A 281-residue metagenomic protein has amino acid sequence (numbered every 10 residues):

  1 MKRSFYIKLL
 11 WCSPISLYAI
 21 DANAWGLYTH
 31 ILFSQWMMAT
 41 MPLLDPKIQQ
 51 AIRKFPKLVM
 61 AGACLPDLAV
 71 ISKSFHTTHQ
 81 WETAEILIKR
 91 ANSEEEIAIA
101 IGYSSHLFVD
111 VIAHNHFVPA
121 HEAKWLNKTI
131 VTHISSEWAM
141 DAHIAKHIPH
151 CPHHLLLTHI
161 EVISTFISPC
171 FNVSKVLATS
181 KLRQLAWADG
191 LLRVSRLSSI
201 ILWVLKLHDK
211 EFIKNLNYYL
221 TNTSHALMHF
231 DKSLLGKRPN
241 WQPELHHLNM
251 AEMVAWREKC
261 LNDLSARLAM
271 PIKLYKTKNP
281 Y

Functional and structural regions predicted by a protein language model:
K2-I99, D110-Y281: N-terminal leader/auxiliary helical segments
